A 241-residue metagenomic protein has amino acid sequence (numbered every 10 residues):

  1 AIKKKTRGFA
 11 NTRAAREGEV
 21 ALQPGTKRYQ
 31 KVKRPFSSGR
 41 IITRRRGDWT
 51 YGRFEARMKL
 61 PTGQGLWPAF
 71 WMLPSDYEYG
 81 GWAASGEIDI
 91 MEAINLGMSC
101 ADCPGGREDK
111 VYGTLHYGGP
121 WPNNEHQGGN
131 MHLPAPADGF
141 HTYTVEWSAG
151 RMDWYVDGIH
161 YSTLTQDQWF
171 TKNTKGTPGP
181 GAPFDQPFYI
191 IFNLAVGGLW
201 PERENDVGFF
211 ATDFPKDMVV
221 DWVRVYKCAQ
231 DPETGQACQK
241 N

Functional and structural regions predicted by a protein language model:
A1-N241: GH16 jelly-roll
